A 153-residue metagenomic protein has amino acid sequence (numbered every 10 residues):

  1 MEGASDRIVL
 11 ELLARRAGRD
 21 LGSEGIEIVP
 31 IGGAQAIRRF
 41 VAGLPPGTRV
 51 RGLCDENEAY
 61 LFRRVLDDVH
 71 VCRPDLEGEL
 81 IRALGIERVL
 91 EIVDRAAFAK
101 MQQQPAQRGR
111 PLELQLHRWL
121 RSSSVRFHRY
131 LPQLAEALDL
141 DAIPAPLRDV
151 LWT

Functional and structural regions predicted by a protein language model:
M1-T153: Acidic, divalent-metal-binding catalytic cores of TOPRIM and closely related two-metal-ion phosphodiester/pyrophosphate
